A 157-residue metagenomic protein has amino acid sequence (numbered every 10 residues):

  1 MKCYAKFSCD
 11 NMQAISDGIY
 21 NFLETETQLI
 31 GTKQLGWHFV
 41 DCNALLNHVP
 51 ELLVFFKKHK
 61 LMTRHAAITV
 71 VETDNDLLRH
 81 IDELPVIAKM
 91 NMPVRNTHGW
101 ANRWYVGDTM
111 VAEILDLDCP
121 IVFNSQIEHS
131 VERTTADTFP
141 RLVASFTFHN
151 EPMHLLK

Functional and structural regions predicted by a protein language model:
M1, L156-K157: C-terminal end-of-chain micro-motif
M1-L61, A67: Non-heme Fe(II)/2-oxoglutarate
N11-Q13, F39, N96-H98, H129 (+1 more regions): Short loop/turn segments at secondary-structure transitions that flank enzyme active sites
I15, L78, W100-N102, M153-L156: Short acidic, gly/pro-rich beta-turn/loop elements at beta-sheet edges and active-site/ligand-binding grooves
L61-I127: Catalytic core of non-heme Fe(II) oxygenases with the double-stranded beta-helix
A88-V94, P120-V122, D137-L155: A short hydrophobic beta-strand segment most commonly corresponding to one strand of the jelly-roll/cupin
V131-T135: Asparagine-centered strand-capping/turn motif at beta-strand->loop junctions
